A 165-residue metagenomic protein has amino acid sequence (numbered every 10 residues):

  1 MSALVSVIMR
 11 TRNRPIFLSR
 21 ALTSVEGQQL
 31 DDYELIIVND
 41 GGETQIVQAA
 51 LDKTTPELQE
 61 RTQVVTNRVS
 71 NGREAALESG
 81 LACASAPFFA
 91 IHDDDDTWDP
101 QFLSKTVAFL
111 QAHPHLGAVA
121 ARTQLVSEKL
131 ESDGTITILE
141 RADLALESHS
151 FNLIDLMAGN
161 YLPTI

Functional and structural regions predicted by a protein language model:
M1-S24: N-proximal low-complexity "stem/linker" segments adjacent to membrane-targeting elements
V7, A82, A145-I165: Conserved nucleotide-sugar donor-binding catalytic segment
T23-D32: Short, acidic, metal-binding catalytic loop of nucleotide-sugar glycosyltransferases
N39-A50, V69, D93: A conserved acidic beta->alpha catalytic loop
N67-A84: Glycine-rich, basic loop-to-helix element that forms the pyrophosphate-binding segment of sugar-nucleotide handling
F89: Short aromatic/hydrophobic "clamp" motif used to bind/position activated sugar donors
D93-T97, R122: The conserved acidic donor/metal-binding loop of glycosyltransferases
L103-T135: Conserved donor NDP-sugar-binding/catalytic core segment of glycosyltransferases
